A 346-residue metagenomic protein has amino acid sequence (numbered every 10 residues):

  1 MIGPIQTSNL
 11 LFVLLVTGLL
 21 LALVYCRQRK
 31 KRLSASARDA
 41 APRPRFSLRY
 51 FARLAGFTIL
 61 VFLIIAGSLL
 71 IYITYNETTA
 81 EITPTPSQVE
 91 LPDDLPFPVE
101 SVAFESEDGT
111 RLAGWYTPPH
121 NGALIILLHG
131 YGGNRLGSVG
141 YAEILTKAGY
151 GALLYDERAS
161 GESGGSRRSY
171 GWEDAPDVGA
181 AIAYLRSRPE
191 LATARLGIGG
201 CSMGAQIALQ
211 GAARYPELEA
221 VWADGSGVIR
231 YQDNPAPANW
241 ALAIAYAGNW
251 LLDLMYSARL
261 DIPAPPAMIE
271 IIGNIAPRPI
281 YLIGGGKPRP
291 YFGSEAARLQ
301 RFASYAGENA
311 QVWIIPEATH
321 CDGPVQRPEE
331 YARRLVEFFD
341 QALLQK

Functional and structural regions predicted by a protein language model:
Q6-V13, Y25-L33, F51-E105: An N-terminal hydrophobic leader/cap segment in hydrolases
W115, L260-F338: Serine-hydrolase catalytic core
G122-G130: Short beta-strand element of the alpha/beta-hydrolase
Y131-I144, E157: The serine-hydrolase catalytic nucleophile loop
L145-G164: Conserved alpha/beta-hydrolase
S169-P189: Alpha/beta-hydrolase active-site loop
E190-S202: Alpha/beta-hydrolase fold nucleophile elbow
Q210-D261, G273-R278, F292-G293: Hydrolase active-site cap/lid region
